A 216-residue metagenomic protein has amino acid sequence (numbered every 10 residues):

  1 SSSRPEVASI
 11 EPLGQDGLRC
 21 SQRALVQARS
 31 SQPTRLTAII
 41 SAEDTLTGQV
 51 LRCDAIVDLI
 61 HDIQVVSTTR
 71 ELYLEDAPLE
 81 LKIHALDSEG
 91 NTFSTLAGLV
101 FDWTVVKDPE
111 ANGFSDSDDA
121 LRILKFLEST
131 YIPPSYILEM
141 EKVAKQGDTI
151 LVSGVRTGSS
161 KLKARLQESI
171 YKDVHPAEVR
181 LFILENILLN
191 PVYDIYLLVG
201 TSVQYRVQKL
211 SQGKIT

Functional and structural regions predicted by a protein language model:
S1-T216: Extracytoplasmic soluble-region selector
